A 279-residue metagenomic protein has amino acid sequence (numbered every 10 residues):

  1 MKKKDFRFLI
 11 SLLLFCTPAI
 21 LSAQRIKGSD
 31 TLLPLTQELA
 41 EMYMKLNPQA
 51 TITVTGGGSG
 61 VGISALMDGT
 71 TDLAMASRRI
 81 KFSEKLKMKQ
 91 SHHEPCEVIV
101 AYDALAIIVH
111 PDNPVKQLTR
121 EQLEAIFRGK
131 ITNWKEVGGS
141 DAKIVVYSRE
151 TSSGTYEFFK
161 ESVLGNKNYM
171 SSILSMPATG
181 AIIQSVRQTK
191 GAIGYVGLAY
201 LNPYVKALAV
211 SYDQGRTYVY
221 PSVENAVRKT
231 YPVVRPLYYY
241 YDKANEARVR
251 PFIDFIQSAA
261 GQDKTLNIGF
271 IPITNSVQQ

Functional and structural regions predicted by a protein language model:
M1-K2, R25: Generic N-terminal leader/processing signal
K2-I10: Bacterial N-terminal signal peptides that target proteins for export
I10-L14, P34: Enrichment for repetitive, rod-forming helical segments
L13-S22: Hydrophobic h-region of N-terminal signal peptides that target proteins for export in Gram-negative bacteria
S22-Q279: Exported/periplasmic ABC-transporter solute-binding proteins
